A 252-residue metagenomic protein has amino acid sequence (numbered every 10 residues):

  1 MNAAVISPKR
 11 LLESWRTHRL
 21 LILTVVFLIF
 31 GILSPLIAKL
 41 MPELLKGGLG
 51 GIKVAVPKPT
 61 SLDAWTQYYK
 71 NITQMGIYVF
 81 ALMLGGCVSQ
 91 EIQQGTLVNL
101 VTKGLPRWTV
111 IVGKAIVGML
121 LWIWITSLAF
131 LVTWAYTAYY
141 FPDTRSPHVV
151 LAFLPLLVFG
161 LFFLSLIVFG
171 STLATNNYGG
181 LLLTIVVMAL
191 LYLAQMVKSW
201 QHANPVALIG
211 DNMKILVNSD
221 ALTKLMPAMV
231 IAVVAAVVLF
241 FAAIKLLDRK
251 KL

Functional and structural regions predicted by a protein language model:
M1-L28: Aromatic- and glycine-rich beta-strand/loop motifs that create alpha-glucan
V5, S199-N218: Short hydrophobic, aromatic-rich alpha-helical segments embedded in or entering the lipid bilayer of multi-pass
E13, Q90, K103, W134 (+3 more regions): Transmembrane helix-loop junction
F27-C87, V112-T184, Y192, K214-V233: Secretory targeting signals
A64, L84, G95-T96, L208: Hydrophobic alpha-helical segments typical of transmembrane helices and their membrane-interface/capping positions
C87-M119: Helix-loop-helix units of permease transmembrane domains in multi-pass membrane transporters, especially ABC
V234-L252: Junction motif at the cytosolic side of a transmembrane helix
